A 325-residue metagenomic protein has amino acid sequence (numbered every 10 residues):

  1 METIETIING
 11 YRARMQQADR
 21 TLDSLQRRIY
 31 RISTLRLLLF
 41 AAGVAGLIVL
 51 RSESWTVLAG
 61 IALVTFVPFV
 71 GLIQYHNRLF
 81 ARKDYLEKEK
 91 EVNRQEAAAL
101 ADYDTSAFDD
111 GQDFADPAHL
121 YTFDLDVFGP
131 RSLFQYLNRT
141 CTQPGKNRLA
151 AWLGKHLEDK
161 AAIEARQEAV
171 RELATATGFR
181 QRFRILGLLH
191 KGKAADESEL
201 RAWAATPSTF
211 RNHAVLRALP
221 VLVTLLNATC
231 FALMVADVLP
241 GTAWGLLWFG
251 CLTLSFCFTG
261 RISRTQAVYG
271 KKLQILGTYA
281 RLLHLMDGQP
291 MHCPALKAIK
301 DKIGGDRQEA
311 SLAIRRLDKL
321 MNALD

Functional and structural regions predicted by a protein language model:
E2-D325: Alpha-helical bundle segments enriched in helix-capping/polar residues
